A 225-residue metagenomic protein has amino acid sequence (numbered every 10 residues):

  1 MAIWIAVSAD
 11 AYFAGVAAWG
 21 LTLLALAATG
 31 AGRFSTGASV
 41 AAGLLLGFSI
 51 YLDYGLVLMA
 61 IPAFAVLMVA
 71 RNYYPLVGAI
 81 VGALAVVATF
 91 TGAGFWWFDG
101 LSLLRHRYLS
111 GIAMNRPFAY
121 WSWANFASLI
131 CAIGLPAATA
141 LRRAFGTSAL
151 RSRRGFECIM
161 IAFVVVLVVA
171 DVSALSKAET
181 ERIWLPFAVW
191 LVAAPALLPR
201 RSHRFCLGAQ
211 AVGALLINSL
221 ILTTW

Functional and structural regions predicted by a protein language model:
A2-W4, T36-Y54, A60-A65, G82-V86: Membrane-interface alpha helices of multi-pass inner-membrane proteins
W4-F13, T180: Short acidic/glycine- and proline-prone juxtamembrane loop motifs at membrane-interface regions of multi-pass membrane
G15-L23, V57-A70, V189: Hydrophobic transmembrane alpha-helices of multi-pass, membrane-embedded glycosylation machinery
A17-A38: Membrane-interface transmembrane helices that cradle and orient dolichyl/undecaprenyl
A31-G32, N72-V77, L141-A162, R201: Membrane-interface helix-loop-helix junctions at transmembrane boundaries of multi-pass membrane enzymes, predominantly
G82-L84, R200-T224: Signature aromatic-anchored transmembrane alpha helix within multi-pass, membrane-resident enzymes that catalyze glycan
V86-A88, R151-S173, S202-Q210: Transmembrane alpha-helix segments characteristic of polytopic inner-membrane glycan-assembly/cell-envelope
I130-R154, V166-D171, A193-A194: Hydrophobic, aromatic-rich transmembrane alpha-helices and their immediate juxtamembrane boundary segments
